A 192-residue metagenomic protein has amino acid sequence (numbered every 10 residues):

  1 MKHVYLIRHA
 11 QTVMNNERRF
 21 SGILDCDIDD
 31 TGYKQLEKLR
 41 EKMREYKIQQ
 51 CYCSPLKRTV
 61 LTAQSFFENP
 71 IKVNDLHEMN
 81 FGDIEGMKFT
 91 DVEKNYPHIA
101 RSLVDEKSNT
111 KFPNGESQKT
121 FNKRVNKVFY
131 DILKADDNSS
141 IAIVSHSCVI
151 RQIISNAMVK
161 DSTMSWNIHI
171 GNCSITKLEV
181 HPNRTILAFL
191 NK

Functional and structural regions predicted by a protein language model:
K2, V73, M79-K94, K134-S140 (+1 more regions): Acidic, low-complexity terminal tails and accessory targeting/binding regions of phosphate-metabolizing enzymes
V4, S139-C148: Generic beta-sheet signal
R8-T62, F112-N126: Loop-to-helix element that buttresses phosphate recognition and phosphoryl-transfer chemistry
T12, V149-I150: Short active-site segment of divalent metal-dependent hydrolases/proteases that encodes the spacing between
N16-R19, H98-F112: Short, basic/glycine-rich phosphate-binding loops at helix/coil junctions that contact nucleotide phosphates
K38-R101: Phosphate-coordination/substrate-recognition cap region in phosphate-metabolizing enzymes
S65, Q152, N156: Active-site signature of alpha/beta-hydrolase-fold catalytic machinery across serine- and Asp/Cys-nucleophile hydrolases
